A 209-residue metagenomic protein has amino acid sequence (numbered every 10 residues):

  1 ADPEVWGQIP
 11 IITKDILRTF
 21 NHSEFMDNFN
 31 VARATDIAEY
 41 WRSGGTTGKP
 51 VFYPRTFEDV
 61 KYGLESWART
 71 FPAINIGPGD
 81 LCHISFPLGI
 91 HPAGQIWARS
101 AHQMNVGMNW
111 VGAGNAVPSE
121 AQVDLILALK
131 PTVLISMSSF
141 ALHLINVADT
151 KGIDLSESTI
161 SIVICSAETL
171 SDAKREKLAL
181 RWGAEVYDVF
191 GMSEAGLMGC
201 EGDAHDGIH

Functional and structural regions predicted by a protein language model:
A1-R42, G48-E65, P72-A73, A128: Nucleotide 5′-phosphate-binding alpha/beta core
R33-K49, I90-R99, E120-V123: Short, compositionally biased "basic patch" segments
I37, F57-V60, P87-H91, S139-F140: Short glycine-enriched loops at secondary-structure junctions
G48-Y62, R99-S100, N105-W110, P131-I135: Acidic/glycine-enriched edge-of-secondary-structure segments
R55, S85-F86, S136, S166: Small/polar loops that bind or transfer phosphate-bearing groups
S66-R69, I96, A121, H143: Well-ordered alpha-helical segments embedded in enzymatic catalytic cores
A68, P72-M104: Conserved AMP-binding loop of ANL adenylate-forming enzymes
M104-H209: Active-site glycine/GP-rich loop and adjacent strand/helix microenvironment that borders small-molecule binding pockets
